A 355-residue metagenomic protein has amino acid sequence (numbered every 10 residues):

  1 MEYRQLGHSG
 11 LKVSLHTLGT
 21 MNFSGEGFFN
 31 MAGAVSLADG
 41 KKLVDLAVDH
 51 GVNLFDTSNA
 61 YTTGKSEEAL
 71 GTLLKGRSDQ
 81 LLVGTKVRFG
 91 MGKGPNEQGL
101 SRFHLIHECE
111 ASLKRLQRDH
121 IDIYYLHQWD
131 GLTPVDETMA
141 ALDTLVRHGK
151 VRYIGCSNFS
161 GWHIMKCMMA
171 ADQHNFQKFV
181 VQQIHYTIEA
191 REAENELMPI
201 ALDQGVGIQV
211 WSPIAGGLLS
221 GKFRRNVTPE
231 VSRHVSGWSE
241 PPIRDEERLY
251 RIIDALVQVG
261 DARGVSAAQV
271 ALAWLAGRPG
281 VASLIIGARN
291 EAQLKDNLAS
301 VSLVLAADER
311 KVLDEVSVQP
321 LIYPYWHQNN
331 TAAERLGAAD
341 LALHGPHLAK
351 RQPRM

Functional and structural regions predicted by a protein language model:
M1, D203, E230-Q258, A262 (+2 more regions): Terminal-tail/helix-coil boundary detector
M1-L81, R147, P353-M355: N-terminal binding-site loop/beta-alpha segment at the start of enzyme catalytic domains that lines or forms
L6, L18, G40, F55 (+13 more regions): Conserved, mostly hydrophobic/aromatic
L11-H16, H50-N53, R77-L81, R118-D122 (+5 more regions): Short, well-ordered coil/turn segments that N-cap beta-strands
E26-G27, A32, G92-E192, E196 (+1 more regions): Glycine/proline-rich, positively charged, aromatic-decorated active-site loop/lid region on the catalytic face
V44, E67, G71, C109-L113 (+7 more regions): Generic structural signal for well-ordered alpha-helices, preferentially at hydrophobic/aromatic core positions
V87-F89, S160, H185-A190, S212-L219 (+2 more regions): Glycine-rich beta-alpha junction loops
E192-V231, S266: Aromatic-lined glycan-binding groove of carbohydrate-active enzymes
